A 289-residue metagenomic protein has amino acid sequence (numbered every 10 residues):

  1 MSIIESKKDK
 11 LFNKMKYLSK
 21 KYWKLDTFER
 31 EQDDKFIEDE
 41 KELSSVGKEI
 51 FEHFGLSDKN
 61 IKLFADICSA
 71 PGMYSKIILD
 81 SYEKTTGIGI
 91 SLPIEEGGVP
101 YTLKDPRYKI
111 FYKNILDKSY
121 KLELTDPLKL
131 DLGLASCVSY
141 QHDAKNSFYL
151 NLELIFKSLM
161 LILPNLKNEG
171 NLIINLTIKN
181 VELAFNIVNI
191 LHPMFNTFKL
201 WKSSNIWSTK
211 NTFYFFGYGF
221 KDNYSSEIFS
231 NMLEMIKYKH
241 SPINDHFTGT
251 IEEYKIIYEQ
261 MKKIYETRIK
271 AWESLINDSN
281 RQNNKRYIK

Functional and structural regions predicted by a protein language model:
M1-I61, D80: Class I SAM-dependent methyltransferase Rossmann-like catalytic core, especially the SAM/SAH-binding loop
E5-M15, D222-K289: SAM/dcSAM-binding transferase cores
K59-A70: Conserved class I S-adenosyl-L-methionine
P71-E83: Conserved SAM-binding loop of SAM-dependent methyltransferases across substrates and taxa, primarily the Class I
T86-L92: Conserved SAM-binding motif I beta-strand of class I
E95-L132, Y140: S-adenosyl-L-methionine
F148-L200: Conserved Class I SAM-dependent methyltransferase catalytic core
L183-D245: Class I S-adenosyl-L-methionine
